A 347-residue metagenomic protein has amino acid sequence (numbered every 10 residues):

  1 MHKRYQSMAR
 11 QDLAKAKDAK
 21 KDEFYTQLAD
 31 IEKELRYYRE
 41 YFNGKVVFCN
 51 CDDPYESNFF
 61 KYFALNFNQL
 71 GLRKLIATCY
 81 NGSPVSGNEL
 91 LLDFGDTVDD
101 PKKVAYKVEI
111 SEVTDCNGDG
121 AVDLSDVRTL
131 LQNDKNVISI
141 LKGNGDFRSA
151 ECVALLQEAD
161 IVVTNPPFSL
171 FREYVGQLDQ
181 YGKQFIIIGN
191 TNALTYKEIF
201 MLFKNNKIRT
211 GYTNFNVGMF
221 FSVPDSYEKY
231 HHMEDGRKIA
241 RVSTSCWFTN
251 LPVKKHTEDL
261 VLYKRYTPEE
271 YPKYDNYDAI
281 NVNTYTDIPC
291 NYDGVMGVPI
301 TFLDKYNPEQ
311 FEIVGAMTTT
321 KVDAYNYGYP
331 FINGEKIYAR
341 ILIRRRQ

Functional and structural regions predicted by a protein language model:
H2-V163, P167-Q347: Class I S-adenosyl-L-methionine-dependent methyltransferase catalytic core
